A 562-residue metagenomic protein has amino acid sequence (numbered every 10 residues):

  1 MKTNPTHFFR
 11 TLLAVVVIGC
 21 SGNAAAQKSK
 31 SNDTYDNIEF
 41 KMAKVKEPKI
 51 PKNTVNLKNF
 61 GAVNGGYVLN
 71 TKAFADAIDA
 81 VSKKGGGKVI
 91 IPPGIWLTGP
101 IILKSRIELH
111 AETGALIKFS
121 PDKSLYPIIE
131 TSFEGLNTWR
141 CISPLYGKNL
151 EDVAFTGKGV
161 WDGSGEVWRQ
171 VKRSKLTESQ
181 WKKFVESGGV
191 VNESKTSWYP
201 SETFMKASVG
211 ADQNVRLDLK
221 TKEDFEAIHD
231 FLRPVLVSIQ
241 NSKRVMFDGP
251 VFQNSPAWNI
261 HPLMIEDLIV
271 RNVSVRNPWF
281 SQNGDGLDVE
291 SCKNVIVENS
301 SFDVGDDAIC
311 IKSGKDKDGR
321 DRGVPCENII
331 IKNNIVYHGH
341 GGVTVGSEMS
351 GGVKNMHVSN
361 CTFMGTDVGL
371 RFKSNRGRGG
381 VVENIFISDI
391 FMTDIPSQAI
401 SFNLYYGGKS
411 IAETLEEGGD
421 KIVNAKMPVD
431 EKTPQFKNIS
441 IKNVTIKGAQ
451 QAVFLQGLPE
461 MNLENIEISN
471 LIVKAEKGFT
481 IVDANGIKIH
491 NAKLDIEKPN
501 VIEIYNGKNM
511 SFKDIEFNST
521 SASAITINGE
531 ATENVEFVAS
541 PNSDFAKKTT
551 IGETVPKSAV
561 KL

Functional and structural regions predicted by a protein language model:
M1-S31: Bacterial Sec-dependent N-terminal signal peptides
A24-L562: Extracellular/periplasmic carbohydrate-active domains that bind, remodel, or depolymerize complex polysaccharides
